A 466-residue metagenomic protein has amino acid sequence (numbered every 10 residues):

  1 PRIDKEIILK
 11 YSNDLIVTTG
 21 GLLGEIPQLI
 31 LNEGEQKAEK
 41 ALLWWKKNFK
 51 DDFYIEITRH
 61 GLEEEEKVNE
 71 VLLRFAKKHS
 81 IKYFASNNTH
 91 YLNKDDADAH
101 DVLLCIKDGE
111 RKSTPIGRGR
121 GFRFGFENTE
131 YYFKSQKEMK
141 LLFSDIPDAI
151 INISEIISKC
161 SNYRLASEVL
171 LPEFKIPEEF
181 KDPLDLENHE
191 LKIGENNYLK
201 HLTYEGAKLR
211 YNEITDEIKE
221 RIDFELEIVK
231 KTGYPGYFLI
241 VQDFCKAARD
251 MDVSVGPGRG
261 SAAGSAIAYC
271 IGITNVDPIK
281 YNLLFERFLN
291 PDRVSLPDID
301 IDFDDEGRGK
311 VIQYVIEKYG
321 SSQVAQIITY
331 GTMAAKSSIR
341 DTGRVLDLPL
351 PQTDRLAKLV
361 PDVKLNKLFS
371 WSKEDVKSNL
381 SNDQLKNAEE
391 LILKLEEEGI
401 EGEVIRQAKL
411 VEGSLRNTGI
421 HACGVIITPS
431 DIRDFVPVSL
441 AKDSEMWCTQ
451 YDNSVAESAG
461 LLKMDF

Functional and structural regions predicted by a protein language model:
P1-F466: Alpha-helical scaffold/interaction cores of sigma-54-like transcription cofactors and many family A DNA polymerases
